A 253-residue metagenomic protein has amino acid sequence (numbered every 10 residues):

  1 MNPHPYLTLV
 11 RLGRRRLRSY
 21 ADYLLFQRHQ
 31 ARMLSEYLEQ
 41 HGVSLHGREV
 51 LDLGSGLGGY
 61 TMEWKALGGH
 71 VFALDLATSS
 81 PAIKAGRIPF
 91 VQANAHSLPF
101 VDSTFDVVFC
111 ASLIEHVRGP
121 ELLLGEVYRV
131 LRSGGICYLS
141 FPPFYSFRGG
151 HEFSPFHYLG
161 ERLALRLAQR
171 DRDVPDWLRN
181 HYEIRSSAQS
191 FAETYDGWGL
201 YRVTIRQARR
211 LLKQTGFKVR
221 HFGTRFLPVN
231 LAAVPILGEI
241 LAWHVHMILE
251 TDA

Functional and structural regions predicted by a protein language model:
M1-S97, F109, L124, Y201 (+3 more regions): Conserved N-terminal segment of class I S-adenosyl-L-methionine
P81-A82, S112, W177-R179: Secondary-structure boundary/linker elements at domain or insertion junctions
L98-F100, V117: Helix-loop segment at the mouth of the active site in Rossmann-fold oxidoreductases, especially SDR/KR enzymes
V107-R118: A short SAM/SAH-binding and catalytic strip from SAM-dependent methyltransferases
R118-L122, E126, I136-D252: S-adenosyl-L-methionine-dependent methyltransferase catalytic module, highlighting the catalytic core
